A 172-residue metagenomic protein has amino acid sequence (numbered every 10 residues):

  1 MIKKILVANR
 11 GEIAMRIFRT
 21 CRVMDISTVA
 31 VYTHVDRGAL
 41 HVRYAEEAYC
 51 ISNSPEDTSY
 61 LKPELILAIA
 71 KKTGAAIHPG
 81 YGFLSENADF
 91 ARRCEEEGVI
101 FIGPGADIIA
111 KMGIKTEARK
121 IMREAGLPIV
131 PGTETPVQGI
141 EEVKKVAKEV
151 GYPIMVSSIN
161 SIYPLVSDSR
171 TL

Functional and structural regions predicted by a protein language model:
M1-L172: N-terminal beta-alpha lobe that positions the nucleotide/phosphoryl donor in ATP/NTP-coupled carboxylate activation
